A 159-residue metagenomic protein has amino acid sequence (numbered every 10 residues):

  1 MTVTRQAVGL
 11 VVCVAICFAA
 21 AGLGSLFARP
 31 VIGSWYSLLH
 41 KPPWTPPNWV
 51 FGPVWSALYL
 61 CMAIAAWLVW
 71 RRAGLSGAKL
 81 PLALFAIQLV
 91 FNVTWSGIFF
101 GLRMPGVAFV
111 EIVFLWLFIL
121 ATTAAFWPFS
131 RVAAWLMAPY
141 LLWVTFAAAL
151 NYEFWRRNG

Functional and structural regions predicted by a protein language model:
T2-F27: N-terminal signal-anchor transmembrane alpha helix
A7-A15, P53, P81-A86, F109-V110 (+1 more regions): Hydrophobic alpha-helical transmembrane segments
P30-P43, R157: Membrane-interface helix termini and inter-helical loops of multi-pass transporters
T45-C61, L102-L115: Membrane-interface loop-to-helix entry segments
L60-S96: Helix-adjacent hinge/juxtasegments
L75, G97-V107, P128, W155-G159: Membrane-interface helix caps and helix-loop-helix hairpins in membrane proteins
L82-W95, F109-T122, M137-V144: Hydrophobic alpha-helical segments of small multi-pass membrane proteins
A125-G159: Terminal transmembrane helical module of multi-pass membrane proteins
